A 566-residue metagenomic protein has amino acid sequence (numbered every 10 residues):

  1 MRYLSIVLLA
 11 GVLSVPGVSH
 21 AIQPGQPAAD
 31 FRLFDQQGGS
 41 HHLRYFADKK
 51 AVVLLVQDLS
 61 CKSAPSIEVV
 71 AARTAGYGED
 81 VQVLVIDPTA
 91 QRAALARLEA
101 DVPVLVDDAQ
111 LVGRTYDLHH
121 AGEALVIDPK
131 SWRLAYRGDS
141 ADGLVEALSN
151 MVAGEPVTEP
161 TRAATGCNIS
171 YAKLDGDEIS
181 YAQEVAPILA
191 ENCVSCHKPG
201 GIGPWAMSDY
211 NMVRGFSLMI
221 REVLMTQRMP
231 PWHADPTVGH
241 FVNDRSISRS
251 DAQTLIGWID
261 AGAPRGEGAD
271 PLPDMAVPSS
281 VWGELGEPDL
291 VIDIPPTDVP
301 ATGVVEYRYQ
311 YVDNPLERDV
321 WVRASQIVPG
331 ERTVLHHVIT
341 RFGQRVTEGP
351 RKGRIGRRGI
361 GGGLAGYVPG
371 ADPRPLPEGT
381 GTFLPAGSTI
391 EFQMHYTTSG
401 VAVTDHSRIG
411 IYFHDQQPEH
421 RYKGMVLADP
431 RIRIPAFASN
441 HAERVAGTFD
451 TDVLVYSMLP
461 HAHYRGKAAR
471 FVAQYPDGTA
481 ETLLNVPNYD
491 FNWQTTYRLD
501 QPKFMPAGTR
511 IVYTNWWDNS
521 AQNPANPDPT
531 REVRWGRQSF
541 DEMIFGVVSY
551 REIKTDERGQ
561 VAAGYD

Functional and structural regions predicted by a protein language model:
A29, A51, A100-P103, D117-L125 (+1 more regions): Structural micro-motif
F31-V52, D177-E184: A short beta-strand-turn-helix
Y45-P65: Short active-site neighborhood of thiol/selenol oxidoreductases, capturing the structured segment around
K62-E99, L105-T115: Structural microenvironment flanking redox-active thiols in thiol-disulfide oxidoreductases
A100-D101, D108-L144: Thiol/disulfide oxidoreductase modules built on the thioredoxin-like
D128-P129, A135-I179: Thiol-/selenol-based redox modules, centered on thioredoxin-like and closely related oxidoreductase domains
T161-V312, E317, G387-Q393, T398: Aromatic- and Gly/Pro-enriched helix-to-coil junctions and flexible linker segments
P231, P236-F241, D270-L454, P460-Y565: Beta-strand-centric surfaces of beta-sandwich/beta-rich domains
